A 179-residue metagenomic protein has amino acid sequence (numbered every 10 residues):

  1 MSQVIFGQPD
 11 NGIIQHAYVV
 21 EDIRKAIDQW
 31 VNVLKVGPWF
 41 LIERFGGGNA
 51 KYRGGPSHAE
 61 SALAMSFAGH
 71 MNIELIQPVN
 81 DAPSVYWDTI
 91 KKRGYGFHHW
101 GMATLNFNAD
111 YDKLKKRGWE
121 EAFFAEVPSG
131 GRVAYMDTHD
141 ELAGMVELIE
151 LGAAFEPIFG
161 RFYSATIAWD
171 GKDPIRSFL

Functional and structural regions predicted by a protein language model:
M1-I14, Y18-L41, R53-E120, D137-L179: Glyoxalase I/VOC metalloenzyme domain signal
G12, P128-R132: Short acidic/glycine-enriched loop/turn segments that link adjacent beta-strands
F40-R44, A125-E126: Conserved catalytic-core motifs of GNAT/GCN5-like acyltransferases
G46-K51: Short, charge-patterned binding micro-sites
